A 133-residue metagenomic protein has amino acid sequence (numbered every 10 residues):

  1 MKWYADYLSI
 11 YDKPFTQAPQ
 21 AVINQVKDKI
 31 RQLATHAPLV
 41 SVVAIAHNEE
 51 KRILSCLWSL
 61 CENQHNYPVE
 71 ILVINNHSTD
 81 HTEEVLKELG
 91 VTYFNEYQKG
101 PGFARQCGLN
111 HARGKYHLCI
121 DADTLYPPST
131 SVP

Functional and structural regions predicted by a protein language model:
M1-S59: N-proximal low-complexity "stem/linker" segments adjacent to membrane-targeting elements
A44, P68-H77, F94: Short beta-strand/loop segment that forms part of the nucleotide-sugar
R52-L54, D80-K87, S129: Acidic helix N-cap motif at the loop->helix transition within catalytic regions of sugar-transfer enzymes
W58-P68: Short, acidic, metal-binding catalytic loop of nucleotide-sugar glycosyltransferases
S59, N75-E83, T124: A conserved acidic beta->alpha catalytic loop
E96-A112: Glycine-rich, basic loop-to-helix element that forms the pyrophosphate-binding segment of sugar-nucleotide handling
H117: Short aromatic/hydrophobic "clamp" motif used to bind/position activated sugar donors
I120, T124-T130: Hydrophobic/aromatic residue at the end of a short beta strand that borders the catalytic acidic motif
